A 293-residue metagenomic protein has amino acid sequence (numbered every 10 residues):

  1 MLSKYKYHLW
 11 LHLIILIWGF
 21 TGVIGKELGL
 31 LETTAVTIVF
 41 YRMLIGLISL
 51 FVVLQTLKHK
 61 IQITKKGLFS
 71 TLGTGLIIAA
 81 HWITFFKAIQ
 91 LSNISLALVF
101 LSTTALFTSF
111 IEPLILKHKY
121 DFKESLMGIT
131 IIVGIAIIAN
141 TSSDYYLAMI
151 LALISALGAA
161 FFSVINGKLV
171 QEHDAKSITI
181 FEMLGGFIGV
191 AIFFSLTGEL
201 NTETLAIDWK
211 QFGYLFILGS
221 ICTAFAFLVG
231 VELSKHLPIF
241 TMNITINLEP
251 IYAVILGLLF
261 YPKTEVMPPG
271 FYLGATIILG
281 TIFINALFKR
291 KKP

Functional and structural regions predicted by a protein language model:
M1-T37, L76, T84, S142-K168 (+1 more regions): Glycine-/small-residue-enriched transmembrane alpha-helix faces in small-molecule transporters and effluxers
L2, L9, M43, Q211 (+1 more regions): C-terminal-most transmembrane helix of multi-pass membrane proteins
K6-L16, K60-T84, K123-G128, L147-S155 (+1 more regions): Loop-to-transmembrane-helix transition segments
G22, F51, L57-L96, L101 (+2 more regions): Specific transmembrane alpha-helical segments of multi-pass solute transporters/efflux pumps, especially DMT/EamA
L30-A80, F107-T108, G158-I165, I180-G198 (+1 more regions): Transmembrane alpha-helices of multi-pass small-molecule transport proteins
Y41, A97-T103, N166-I188, T223-L259: Helix-helix packing/entry segments at the starts of transmembrane helices
S49, L54, F85, T104-L126 (+1 more regions): C-terminal transmembrane-helix exit sites in multi-pass transporters
L50, L72, Y120-A139, V190 (+1 more regions): Hydrophobic transmembrane alpha-helices of multi-pass small-molecule transport proteins
